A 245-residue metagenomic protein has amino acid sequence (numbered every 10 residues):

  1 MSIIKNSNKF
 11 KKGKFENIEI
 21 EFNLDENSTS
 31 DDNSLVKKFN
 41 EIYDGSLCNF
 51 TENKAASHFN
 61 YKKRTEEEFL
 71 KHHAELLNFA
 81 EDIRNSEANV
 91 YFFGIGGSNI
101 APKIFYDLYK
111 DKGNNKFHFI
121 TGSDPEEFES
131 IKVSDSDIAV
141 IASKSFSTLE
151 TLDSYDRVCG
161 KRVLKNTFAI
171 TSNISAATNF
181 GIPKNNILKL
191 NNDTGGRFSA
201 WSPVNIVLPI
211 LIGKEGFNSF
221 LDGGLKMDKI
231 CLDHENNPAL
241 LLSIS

Functional and structural regions predicted by a protein language model:
M1-E81: Extended, charge-enriched "interface" segments that sit outside catalytic cores
L77-H234: Glycine-rich phosphate-binding loops that contact phosphosugars or nucleotide phosphates
D233-S245: C-terminal and late-domain segments of enzyme folds
